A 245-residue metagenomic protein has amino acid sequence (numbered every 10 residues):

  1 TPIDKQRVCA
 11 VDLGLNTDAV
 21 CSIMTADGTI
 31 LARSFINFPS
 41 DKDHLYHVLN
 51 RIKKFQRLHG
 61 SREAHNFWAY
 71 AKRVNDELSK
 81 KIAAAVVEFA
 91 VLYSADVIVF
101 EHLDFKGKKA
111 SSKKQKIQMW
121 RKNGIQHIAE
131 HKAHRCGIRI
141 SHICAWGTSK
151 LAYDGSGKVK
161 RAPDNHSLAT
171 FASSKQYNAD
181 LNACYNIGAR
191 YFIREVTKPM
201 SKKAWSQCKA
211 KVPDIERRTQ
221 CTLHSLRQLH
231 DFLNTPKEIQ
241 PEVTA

Functional and structural regions predicted by a protein language model:
T1-A245: Positively charged, helix-rich recognition surfaces that bind polyanionic ligands
